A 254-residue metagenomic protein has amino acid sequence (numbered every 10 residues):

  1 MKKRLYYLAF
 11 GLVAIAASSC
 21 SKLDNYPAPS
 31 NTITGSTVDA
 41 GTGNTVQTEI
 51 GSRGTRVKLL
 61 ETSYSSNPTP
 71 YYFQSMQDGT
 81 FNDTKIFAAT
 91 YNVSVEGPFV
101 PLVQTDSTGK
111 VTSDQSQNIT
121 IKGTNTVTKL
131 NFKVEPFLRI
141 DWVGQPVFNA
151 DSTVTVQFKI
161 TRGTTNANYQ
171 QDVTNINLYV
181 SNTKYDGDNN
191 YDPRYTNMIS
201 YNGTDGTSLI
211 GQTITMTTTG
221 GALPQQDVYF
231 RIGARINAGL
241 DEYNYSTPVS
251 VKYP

Functional and structural regions predicted by a protein language model:
M1-N44, P254: Bacterial Sec-dependent N-terminal signal peptides
T37-V46, K159-N168: Short amphipathic, basic-aromatic surface patches that mediate peripheral association with negatively charged
T42-S66, Q170-V173: Short, ordered, surface-exposed loop/turn motifs in non-cytosolic proteins
T62-T80: Short, acidic Ser/Thr/Gly-rich low-complexity loop/linker segments typical of extracellular and cell-surface proteins
N82-F99: Short Pro-Gly-centered beta-turn/loop motif in secreted/extracellular proteins
P98-N131: Structured interaction patches on ligand/partner-binding surfaces of diverse proteins
V111-I119, L240-P254: Short beta-strand elements
T217-D241: Beta-strand-rich modules
